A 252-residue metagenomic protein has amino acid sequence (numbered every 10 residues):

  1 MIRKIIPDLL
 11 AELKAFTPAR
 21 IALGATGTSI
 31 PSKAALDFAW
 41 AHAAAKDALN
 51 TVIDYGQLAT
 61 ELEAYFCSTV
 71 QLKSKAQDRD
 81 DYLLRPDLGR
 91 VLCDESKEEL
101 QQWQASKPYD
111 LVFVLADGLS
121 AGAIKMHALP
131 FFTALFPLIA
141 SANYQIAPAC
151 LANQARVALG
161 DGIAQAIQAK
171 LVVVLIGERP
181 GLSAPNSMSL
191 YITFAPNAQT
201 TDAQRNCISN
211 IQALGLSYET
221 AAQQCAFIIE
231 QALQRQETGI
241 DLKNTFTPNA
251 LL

Functional and structural regions predicted by a protein language model:
M1-R90: Active-site loop/lid in soluble adenylation, ligation, and acyl-transfer enzymes
M1-S29, K97-Y109, F227-L252: N-terminal charge/polar-biased segments
A76-K107, I240: Short N-terminal or domain-adjacent regulatory/targeting segments
D78, G118-A123, A155-R156, R179-L182: Gly/Ser/Thr-rich loops at beta-strand to alpha-helix junctions that form or flank small-molecule/cofactor-binding
D110-A123, V173-L175, S209: Short glycine-rich or small-residue beta-strand-to-loop segments that form or flank ligand, phosphate, metal/Fe-S
A121-N143: Glycine-rich phosphate/diphosphate-binding loop of Rossmann-like nucleotide-binding domains
P137-P185: A contiguous pocket-lining binding segment that forms or flanks enzyme active sites
E178-L252: C-terminal functional extensions of proteins
